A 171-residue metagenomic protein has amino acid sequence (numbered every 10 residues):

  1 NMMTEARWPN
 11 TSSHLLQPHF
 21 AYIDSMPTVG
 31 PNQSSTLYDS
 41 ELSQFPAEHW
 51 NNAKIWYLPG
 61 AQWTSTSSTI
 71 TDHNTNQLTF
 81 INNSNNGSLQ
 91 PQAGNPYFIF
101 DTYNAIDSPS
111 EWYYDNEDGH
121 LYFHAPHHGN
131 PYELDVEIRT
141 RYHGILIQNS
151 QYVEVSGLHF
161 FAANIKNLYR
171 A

Functional and structural regions predicted by a protein language model:
N1-A171: Extracellular polysaccharide-degrading/modifying enzymes targeting complex plant/algal/animal polysaccharides
